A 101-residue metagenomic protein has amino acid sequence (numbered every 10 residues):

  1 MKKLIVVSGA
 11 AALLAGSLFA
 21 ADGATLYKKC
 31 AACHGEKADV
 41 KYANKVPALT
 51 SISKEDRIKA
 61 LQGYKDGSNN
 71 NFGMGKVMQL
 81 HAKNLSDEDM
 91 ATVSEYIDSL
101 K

Functional and structural regions predicted by a protein language model:
K2-A10: Sec-dependent signal peptide recognition, specifically the positively charged N-region followed immediately by
G16-D22: Sec/Tat signal peptide C-region and signal peptidase I cleavage site
D22, K29-A32, K45-A48, A60 (+1 more regions): Residue-level recognition of specific faces of alpha-helices
G23-Y27, D39-Y42, N70-G73: Short sequence/structural segments immediately N-terminal
C30-E36, V93: The canonical Cys-X-X-Cys-His
H34-V40, D98-S99: Detector for the c-type heme attachment site
A38-S68, L80: Gly/Gly-Pro-rich "capping" loops immediately C-terminal to redox-active cysteine motifs in periplasmic/lumenal
H81-K101: C-terminal capping alpha-helices of c-type cytochrome domains
